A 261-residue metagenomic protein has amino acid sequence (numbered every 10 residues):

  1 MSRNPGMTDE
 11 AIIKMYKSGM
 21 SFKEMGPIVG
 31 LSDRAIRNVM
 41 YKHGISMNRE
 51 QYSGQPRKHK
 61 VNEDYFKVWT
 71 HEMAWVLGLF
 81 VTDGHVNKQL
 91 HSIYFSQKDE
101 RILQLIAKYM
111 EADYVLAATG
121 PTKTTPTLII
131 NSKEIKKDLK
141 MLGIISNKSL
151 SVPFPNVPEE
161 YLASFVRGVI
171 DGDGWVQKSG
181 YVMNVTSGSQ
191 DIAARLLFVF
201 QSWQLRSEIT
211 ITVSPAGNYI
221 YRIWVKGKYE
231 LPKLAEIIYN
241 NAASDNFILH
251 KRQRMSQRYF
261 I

Functional and structural regions predicted by a protein language model:
M1-I261: Internal intein/HINT superfamily modules and their associated LAGLIDADG
